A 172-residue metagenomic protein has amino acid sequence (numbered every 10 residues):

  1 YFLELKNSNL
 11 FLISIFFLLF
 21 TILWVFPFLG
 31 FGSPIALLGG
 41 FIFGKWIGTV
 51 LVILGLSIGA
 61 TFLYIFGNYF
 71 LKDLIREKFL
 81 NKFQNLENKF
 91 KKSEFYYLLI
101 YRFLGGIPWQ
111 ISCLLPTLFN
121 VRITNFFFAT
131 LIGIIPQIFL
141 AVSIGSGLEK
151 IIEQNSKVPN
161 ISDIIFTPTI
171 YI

Functional and structural regions predicted by a protein language model:
Y1-L19, I53, S57-L114, L118-N125 (+2 more regions): Membrane-interfacial helix-loop-helix
T21-I42, W46-I47, G106-C113, I134-L140: Transmembrane helix boundary and interhelical junction motifs in multipass membrane proteins
A36, A60, A129, A141-S143 (+1 more regions): A sequence-composition feature that detects small, non-aromatic residues
A36-I58, T117-F128, I132: Interfacial segments of multi-pass membrane proteins
L80, I132-G133: Short amphipathic alpha-helical surface patches that mediate protein-protein
I111, I123-L131, F139, S143: Short amphipathic alpha-helical segments
G133-I172: C-terminal membrane module of polytopic membrane proteins
